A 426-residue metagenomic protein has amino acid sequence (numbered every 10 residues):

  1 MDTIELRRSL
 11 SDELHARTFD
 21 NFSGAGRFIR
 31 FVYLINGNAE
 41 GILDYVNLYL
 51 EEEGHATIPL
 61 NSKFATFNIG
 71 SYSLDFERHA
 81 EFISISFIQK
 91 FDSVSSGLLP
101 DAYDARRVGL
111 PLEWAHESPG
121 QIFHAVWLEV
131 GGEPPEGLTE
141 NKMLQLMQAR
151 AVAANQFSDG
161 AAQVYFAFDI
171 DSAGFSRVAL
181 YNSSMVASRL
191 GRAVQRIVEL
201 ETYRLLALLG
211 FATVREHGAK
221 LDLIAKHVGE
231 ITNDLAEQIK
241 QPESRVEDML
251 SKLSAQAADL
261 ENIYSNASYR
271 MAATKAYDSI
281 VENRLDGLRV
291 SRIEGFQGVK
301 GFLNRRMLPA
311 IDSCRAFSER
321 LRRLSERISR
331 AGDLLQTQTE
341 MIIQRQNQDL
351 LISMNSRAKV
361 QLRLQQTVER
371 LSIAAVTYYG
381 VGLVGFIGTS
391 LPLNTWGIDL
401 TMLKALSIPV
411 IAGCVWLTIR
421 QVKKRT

Functional and structural regions predicted by a protein language model:
M1-I122: N-terminal pre-transmembrane cytosolic regions of membrane proteins
T3-R7, E243-V246, L250, L324: Long, hydrophobic alpha-helical segments that serve as membrane-spanning/inserting helices
K90-S251, A258: Extended alpha-helical interaction modules
I170-V186, E216-L221, A225, L260-L288 (+1 more regions): Short, positively charged
M185, E230, I280, P309 (+2 more regions): Cytosol-facing regions at membranes
E230, D234-E237, I280-N283, G287 (+2 more regions): Conserved helix-loop functional segments at active or binding sites
D248, K252-V381: Membrane-associated alpha-helical segments
K359-T426: Alpha-helical transmembrane anchor segments
